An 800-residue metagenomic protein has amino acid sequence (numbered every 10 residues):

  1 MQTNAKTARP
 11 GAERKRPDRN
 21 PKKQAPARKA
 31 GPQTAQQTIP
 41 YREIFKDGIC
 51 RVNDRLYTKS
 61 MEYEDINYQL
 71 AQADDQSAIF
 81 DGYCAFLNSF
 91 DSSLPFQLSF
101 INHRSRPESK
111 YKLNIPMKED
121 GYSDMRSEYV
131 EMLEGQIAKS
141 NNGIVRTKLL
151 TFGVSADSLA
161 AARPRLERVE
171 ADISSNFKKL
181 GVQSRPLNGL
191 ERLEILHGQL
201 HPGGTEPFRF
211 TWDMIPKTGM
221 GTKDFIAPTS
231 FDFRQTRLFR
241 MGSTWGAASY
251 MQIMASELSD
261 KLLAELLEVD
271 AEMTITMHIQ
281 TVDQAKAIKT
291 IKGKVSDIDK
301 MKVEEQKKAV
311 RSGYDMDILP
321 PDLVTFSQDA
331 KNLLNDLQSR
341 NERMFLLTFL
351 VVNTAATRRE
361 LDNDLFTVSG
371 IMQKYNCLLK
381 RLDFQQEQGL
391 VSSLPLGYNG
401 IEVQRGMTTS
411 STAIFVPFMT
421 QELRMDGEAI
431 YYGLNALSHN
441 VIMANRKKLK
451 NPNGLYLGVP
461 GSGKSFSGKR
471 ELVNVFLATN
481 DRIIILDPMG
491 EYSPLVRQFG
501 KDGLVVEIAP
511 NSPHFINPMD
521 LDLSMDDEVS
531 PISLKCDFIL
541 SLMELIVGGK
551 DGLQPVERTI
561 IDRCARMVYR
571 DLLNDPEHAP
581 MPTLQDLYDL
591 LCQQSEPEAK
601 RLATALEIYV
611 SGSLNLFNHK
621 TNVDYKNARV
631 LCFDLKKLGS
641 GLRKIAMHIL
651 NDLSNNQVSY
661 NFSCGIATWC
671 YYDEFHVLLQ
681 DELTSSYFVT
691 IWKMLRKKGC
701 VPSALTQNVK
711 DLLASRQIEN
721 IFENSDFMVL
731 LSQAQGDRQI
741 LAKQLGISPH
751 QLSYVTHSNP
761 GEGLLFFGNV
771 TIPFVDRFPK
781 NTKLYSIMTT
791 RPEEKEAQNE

Functional and structural regions predicted by a protein language model:
Q2-F418: Extended, folded cores of ATP/NTP-driven motor/assembly subunits in large transport and secretion machines
I66, A73-S92, H103, L267 (+10 more regions): P-loop NTPase motor domains
Y456: Hydrophobic anchor at the beta1->P-loop junction of P-loop NTPases
K464: Conserved lysine of the Walker
S467: Hydrophobic positions on the alpha1 helix immediately C-terminal to the Walker A/P-loop
N474-I484, D502-G503: Post-Walker A helix-loop "phosphate-sensing" segment adjacent to the P-loop in P-loop NTPases
G500-V506, Q717-L730: A short helix-turn-beta junction within AAA+ P-loop NTPase domains corresponding to the substrate/partner-engaging
L745-N799: Conserved P-loop NTPase
